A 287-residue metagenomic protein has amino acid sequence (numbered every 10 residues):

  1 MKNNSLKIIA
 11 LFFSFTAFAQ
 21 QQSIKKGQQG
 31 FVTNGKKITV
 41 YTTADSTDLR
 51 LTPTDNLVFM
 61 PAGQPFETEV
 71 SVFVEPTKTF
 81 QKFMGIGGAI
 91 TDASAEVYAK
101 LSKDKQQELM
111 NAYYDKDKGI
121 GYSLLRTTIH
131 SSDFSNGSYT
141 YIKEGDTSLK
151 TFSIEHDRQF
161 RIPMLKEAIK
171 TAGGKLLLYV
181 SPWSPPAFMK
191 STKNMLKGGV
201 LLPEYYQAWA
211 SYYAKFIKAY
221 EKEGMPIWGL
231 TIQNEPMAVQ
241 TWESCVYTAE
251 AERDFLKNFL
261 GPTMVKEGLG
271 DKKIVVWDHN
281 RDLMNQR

Functional and structural regions predicted by a protein language model:
M1-Q28: Bacterial Sec-dependent N-terminal signal peptides
K7-I9, G30, K78, D117: Generic marker of residues within folded, mature protein domains
I24-G63: N-terminal zymogen propeptides
D45, W183, H279-R281: Residues that form or immediately flank small-molecule/cofactor binding pockets and catalytic motifs
L51-I227, T248, N258: N-terminal catalytic cores of secreted or lumenal carbohydrate-active enzymes
T127, V180, I232-E235, V276-H279: Conserved beta-strand positions
A208-K215, A219-P226, P236-R287: Active-site neighborhood of glycoside hydrolase catalytic domains
